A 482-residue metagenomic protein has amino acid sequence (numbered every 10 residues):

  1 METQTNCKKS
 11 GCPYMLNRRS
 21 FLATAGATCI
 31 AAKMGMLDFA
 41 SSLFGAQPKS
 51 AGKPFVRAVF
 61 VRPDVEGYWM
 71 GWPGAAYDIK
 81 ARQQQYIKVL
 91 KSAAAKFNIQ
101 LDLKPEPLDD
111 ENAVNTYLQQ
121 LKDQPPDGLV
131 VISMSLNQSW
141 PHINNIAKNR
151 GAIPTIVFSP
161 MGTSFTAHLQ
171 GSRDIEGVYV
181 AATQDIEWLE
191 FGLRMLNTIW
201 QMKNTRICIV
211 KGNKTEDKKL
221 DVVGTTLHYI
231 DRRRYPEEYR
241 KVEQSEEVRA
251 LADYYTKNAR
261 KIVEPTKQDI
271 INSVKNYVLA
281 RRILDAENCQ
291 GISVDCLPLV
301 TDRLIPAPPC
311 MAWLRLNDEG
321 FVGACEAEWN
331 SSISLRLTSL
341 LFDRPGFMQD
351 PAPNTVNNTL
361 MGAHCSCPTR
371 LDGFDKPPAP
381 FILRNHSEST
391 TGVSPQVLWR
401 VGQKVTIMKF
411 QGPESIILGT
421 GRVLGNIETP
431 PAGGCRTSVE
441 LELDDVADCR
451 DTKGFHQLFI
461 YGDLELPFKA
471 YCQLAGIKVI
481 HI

Functional and structural regions predicted by a protein language model:
E2-L16, S20-F44: N-terminal export signals
C7-L16, Q47-P48, A280-R282, E287 (+1 more regions): Extended, histidine- and acidic-residue-enriched regions that form the cofactor-binding/catalytic faces
Q47-G128, I132-M161, N197, Y229-R232 (+4 more regions): Metallocofactor- and cofactor-centric catalytic cores in central/energy metabolism, strongly enriched
R62-E66, L108-N112, V131-H142, S159-A167 (+6 more regions): Gly/Ser/Thr-rich loops at beta-strand to alpha-helix junctions that form or flank small-molecule/cofactor-binding
V130-S133, Q138-T155, F165, Q396-G419: Charged, low-complexity C-terminal accessory regions
S164-L341: Conserved, well-structured core segments that form the ligand-binding/active-site neighborhood of functional domains
G320-V423: C-terminal catalytic subdomain
T391-I482: Extended hydrophobic packing segments that form well-structured cores
